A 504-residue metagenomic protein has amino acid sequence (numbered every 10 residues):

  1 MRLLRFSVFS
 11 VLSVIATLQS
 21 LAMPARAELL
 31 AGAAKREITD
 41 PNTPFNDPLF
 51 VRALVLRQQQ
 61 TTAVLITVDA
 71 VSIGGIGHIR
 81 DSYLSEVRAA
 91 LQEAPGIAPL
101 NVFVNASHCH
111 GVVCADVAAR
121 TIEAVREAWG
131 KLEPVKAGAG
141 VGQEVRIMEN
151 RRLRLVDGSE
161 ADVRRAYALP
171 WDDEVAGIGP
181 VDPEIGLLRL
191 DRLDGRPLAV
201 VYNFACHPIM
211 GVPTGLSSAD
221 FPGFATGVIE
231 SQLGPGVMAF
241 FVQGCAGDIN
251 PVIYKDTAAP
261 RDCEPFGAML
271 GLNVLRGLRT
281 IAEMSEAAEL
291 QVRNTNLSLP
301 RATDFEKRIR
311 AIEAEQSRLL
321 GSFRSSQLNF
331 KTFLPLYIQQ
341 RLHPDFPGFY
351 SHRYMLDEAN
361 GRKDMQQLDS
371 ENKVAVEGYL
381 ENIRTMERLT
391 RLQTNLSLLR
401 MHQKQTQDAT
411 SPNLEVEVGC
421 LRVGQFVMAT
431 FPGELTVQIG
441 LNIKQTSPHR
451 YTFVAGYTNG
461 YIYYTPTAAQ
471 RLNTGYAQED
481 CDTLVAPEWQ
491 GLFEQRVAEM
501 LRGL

Functional and structural regions predicted by a protein language model:
M1-R5: Positively charged n-region of N-terminal signal peptides that target proteins for export
S7-S20: Bacterial N-terminal signal peptides
V8, A22, G111-V113: Intrinsic structural disorder/low-complexity segments
L21-A27: Sec/Tat signal peptide C-region and signal peptidase I cleavage site
A27-M238, G244-A268, L278, S285-L504: Conserved beta-alpha junction segments in alpha/beta enzyme cores
